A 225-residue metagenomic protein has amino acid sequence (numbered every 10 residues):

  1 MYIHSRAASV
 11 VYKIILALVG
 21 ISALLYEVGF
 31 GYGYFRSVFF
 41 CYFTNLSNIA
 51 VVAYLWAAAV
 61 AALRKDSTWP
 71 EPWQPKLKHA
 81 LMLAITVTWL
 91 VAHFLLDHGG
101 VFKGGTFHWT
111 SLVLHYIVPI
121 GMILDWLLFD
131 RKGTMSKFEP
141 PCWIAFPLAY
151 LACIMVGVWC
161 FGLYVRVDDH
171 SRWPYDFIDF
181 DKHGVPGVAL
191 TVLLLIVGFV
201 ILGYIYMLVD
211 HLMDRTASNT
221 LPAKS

Functional and structural regions predicted by a protein language model:
M1-L16: N-terminal membrane topogenic signal
L25-Y34, H93-K103: Juxtamembrane "helix-exit" motif on the non-cytosolic side of transmembrane helices
F35-F43, W73-Q74, V101-V113, F138-P140: Non-cytosolic membrane-interface motifs at loop->transmembrane helix junctions
R64-L77, R131-F138: Membrane-interface helix-boundary motifs at transmembrane edges
W109-I120, L193: Membrane-interface loop-to-helix entry segments
P119-S136: Alpha-helical transmembrane segments in multipass membrane proteins, preferentially the mid-helix core
P140-C160: Hydrophobic alpha-helical membrane-insertion segments
G162, R166-I205: Membrane-interface transmembrane-helix boundary segments in multi-pass integral membrane proteins
